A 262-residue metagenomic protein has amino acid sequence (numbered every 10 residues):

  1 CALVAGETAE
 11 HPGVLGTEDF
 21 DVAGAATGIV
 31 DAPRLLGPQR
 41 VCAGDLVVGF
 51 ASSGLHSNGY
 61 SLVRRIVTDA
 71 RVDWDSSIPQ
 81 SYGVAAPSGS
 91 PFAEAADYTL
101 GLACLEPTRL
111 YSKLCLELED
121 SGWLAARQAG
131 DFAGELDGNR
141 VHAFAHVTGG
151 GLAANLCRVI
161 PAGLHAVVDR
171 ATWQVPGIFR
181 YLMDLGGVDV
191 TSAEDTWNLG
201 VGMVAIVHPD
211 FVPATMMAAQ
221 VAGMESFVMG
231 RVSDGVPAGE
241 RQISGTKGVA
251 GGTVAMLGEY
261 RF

Functional and structural regions predicted by a protein language model:
C1-S61, R231-S233: Glycine-rich anion-binding loops of enzyme active sites
E7, V22, D31, P38 (+6 more regions): N-terminal hydrophobic or amphipathic segments with adjacent small-residue motifs that include Sec signal peptides
L15-F20, V84-A103, R109-F262: Glycine-/charge-enriched secondary-structure boundary and capping motifs
A25-T27, D45-V48, D69-V72, H165-V168 (+2 more regions): Short, surface-exposed linear patches
R34-G37, D73-D75, A166-D169, T215: Phosphate-handling active-site elements
V41-C104: Acidic, glycine-rich loop-and-beta core segments that form the ion-binding/anion-interacting portion of active sites
